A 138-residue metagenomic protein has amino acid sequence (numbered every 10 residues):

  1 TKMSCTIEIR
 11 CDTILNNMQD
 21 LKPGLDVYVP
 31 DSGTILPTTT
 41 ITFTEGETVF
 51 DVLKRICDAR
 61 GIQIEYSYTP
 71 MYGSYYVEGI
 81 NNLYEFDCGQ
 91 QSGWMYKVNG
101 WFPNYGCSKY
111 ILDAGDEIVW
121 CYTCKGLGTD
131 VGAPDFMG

Functional and structural regions predicted by a protein language model:
T1-G138: Ubiquitin-like/PB1-type beta-grasp interaction modules and other compact soluble beta-rich domains
